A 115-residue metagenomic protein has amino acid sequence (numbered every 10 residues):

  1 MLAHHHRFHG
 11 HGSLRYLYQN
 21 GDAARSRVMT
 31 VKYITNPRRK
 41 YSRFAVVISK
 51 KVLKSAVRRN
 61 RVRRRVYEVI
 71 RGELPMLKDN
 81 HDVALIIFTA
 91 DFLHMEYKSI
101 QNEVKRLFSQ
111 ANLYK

Functional and structural regions predicted by a protein language model:
M1-K115: Positively charged, solvent-exposed patches that mediate nucleic-acid binding
